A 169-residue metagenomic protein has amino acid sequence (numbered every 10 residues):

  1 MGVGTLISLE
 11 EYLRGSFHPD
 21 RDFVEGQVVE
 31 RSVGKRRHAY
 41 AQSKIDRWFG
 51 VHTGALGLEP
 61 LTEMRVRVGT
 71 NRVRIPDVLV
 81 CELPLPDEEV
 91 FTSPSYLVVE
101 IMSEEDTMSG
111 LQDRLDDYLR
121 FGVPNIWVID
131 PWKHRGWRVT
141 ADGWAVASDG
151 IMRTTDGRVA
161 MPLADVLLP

Functional and structural regions predicted by a protein language model:
M1-P169: Gly/Pro/Ser/Thr-rich low-complexity, intrinsically disordered segments predominantly at protein N-termini
